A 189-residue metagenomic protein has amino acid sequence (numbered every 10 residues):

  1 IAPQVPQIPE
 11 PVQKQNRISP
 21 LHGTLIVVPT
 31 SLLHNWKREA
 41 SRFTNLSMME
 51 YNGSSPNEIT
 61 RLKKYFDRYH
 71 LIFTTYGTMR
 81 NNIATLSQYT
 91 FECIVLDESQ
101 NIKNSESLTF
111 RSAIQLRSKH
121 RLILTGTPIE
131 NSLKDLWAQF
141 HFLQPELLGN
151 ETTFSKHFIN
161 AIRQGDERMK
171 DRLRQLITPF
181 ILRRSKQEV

Functional and structural regions predicted by a protein language model:
I1-D166, R174-V189: ASCE P-loop NTPase motor core, strongest for the SF2 helicase catalytic module
